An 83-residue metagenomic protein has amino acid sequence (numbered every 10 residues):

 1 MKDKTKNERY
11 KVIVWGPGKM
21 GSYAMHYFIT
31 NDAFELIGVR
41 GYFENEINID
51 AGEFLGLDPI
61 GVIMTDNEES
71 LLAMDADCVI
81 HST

Functional and structural regions predicted by a protein language model:
M1-R9: A short, basic/flexible loop-to-alpha-helix module at the beginning of a structural domain
E8, D32-E35, M74: Structured loop/turn residues at beta-strand edges in well-structured enzyme cores
K11-A24: Glycine-rich adenosine-cofactor-binding loop
V14, I37-G41, V79: Short, hydrophobic beta-strand segments that form beta-sheet elements in well-ordered domains
T30-D58: NAD(P)-binding Rossmann-fold cofactor-contacting core
G41, T65-D66, S82: Conserved mixed alpha/beta catalytic, RNA-binding, or beta-rich assembly cores of soluble enzyme, regulatory
L55-L72: Glycine-rich, highly charged phosphate/nucleotide-binding loops
S70-T83: Rossmann-like NAD(P)-binding element
